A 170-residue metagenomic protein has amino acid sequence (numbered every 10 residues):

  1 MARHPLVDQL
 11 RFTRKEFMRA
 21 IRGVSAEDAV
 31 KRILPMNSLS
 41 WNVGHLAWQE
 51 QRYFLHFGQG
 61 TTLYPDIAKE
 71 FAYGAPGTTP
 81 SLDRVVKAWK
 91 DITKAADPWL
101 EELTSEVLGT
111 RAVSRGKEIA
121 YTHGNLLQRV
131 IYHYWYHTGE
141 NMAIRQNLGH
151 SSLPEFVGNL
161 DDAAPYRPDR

Functional and structural regions predicted by a protein language model:
M1-L6, A75-G77: Short, charged, low-complexity loops and linkers
V7-R11, M18, A26-A72, S114-R170: Short, contiguous alpha-helical
D8-F12, L103-E106: An acidic intrinsically disordered interaction segment
L10, R14, I21, W89 (+1 more regions): Hydrophobic alpha-helical core bundles mediating ligand binding, dimerization, or RNAP-core interactions
R22-A29, S105-L108: Short, flexible helix-adjacent loops and helix caps
G74-S114, Y121-Y136: Acidic/histidine-rich alpha-helical segments that form the ligand environment of transition-metal centers
